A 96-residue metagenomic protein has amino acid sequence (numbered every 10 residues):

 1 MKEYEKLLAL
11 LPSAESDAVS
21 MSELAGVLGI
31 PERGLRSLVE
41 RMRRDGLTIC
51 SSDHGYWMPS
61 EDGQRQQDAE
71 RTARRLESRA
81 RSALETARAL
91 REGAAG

Functional and structural regions predicted by a protein language model:
M1-L8: Short alpha-helical segments that sit at the start of domains
L11-D17: Short helix-capping/hinge SLiMs at alpha-helix to coil transitions
S20-V27: A short acidic, leucine-rich amphipathic alpha-helix
G29-R41: Short amphipathic alpha-helical interaction segments
R43-D53: A short, conserved structural fragment
S52-E61: Minor-groove-contacting beta-hairpin "wing" of winged helix-turn-helix DNA-binding domains
D62-A69: Short, charged/polar, Gly/Pro-enriched secondary-structure boundary elements
A69-G96: Long, low-complexity, charge-rich intrinsically disordered regions
